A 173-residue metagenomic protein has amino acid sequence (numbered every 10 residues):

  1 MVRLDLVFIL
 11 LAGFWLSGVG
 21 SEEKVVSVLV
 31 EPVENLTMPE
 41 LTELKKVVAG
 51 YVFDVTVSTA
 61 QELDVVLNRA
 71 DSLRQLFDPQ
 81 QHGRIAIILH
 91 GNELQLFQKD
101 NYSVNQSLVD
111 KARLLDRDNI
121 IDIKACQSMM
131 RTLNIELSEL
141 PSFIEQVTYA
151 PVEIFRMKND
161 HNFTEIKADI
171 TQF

Functional and structural regions predicted by a protein language model:
V2-I9: Sec-dependent signal peptide recognition, specifically the positively charged N-region followed immediately by
G13-E23: Bacterial Sec-dependent signal peptides at the C-terminal "C-region" and cleavage site
E22-S27, Q98-F173: A cross-taxonomic marker for long C-terminal extensions/tails that follow the last structured domain
K24-R84: N-terminal secretory signal peptides
A49-Y51, Q81-I85, N119, S142 (+1 more regions): Envelope-exposed proteins and targeting segments
S58, H90-E93, S128: Solvent-exposed coil/turn segments that connect beta secondary-structure elements in extracytoplasmic/periplasmic
P79-I87, A125-S128: Surface-exposed patches in mature extracellular/periplasmic domains of secreted proteins
G83-F97: Acidic helix-start/capping segments at beta-turn-to-alpha-helix junctions
